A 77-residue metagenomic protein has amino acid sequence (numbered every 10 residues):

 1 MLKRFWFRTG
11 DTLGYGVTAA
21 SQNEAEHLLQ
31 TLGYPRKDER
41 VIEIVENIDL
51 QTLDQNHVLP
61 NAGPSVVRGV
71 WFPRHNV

Functional and structural regions predicted by a protein language model:
M1-L13: Short aromatic-glycine-(Arg/Gly/Cys) micro-motifs in beta-strand/loop hairpins
T12-A20: A short, exposed loop/beta-hairpin motif centered on an aromatic-Gly-Thr core
A19-Q22, V66: Compositionally biased regions
N23-L28: Short amphipathic alpha-helices within nucleic acid-binding modules
T31-V77: Short, mixed-charge low-complexity intrinsically disordered segments
